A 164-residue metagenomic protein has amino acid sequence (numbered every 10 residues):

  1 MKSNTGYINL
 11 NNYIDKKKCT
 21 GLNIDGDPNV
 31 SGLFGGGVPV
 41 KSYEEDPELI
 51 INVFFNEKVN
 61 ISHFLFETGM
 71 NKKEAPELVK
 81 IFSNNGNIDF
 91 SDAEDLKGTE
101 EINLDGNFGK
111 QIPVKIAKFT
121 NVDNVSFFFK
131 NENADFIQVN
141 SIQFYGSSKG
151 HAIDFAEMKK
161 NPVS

Functional and structural regions predicted by a protein language model:
M1-G35, K73-K80, F129-S164: Juxtadomain low-complexity/linker regions and immediately adjacent membrane-anchoring helices
G6, V38-P39, L49-I51, L65-T68 (+3 more regions): Eukaryotic intrinsically disordered and solvent-exposed regulatory patches
I14-F54, A93-E101: Transition segment at domain starts
G37-D89: Short, well-structured hydrophobic secondary-structure segments
F54-K58, E67-G69, F82-N84, D105 (+2 more regions): Structured beta-strand/turn binding interfaces of compact recognition modules in eukaryotic regulators
I61, K118-A134, V139: Noncatalytic modules at the cell exterior or secretory-pathway interfaces, chiefly beta-strand-rich lectin/adhesion
L65-E67, A93-D95, N140-S141, A156-E157: Short coil/turn segments at secondary-structure boundaries
E94-K115: Extracellular carbohydrate recognition and processing domains and analogous Trp-centered ligand-binding platforms
